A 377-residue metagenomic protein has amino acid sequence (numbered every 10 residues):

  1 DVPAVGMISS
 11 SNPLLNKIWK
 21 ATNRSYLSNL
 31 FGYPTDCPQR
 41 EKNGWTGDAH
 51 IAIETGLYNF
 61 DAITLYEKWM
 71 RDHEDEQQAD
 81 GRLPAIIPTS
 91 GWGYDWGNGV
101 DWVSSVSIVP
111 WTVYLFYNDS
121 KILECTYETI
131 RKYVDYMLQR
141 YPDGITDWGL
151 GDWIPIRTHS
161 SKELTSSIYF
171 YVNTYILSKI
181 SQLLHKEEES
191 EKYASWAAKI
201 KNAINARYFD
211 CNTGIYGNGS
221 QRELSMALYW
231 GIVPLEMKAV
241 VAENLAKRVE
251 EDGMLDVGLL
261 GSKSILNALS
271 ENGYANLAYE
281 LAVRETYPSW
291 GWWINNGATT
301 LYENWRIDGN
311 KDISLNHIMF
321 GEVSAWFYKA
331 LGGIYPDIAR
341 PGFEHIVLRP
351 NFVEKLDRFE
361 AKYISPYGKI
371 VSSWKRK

Functional and structural regions predicted by a protein language model:
D1-Q139, W148-G151: Substrate-binding groove/exosite segments of carbohydrate-active enzymes
P13-L15, Y58-R71, Q77-D80, Y114-V134 (+4 more regions): Structural helix-adjacent loops and short alpha-helical linkers that scaffold large soluble proteins
L15, W45, A62, Y66 (+12 more regions): Active-site-proximal structural scaffolding
S28-Y33, C37, D80-V106, M137-A198 (+1 more regions): The feature captures the catalytic groove of carbohydrate-active enzymes
K42, D152, S220-E223, G342-F352: A glycine-rich phosphate-binding loop feature that marks nucleotide/adenosyl-phosphate handling sites
D119, A227, I265, A278 (+1 more regions): Hydrophobic, well-ordered secondary-structure elements that form the walls of internal hydrophobic environments
S195, N276-K377: Non-catalytic C-terminal accessory modules of carbohydrate-active enzymes
E251-S289, N296: Repeat-solenoid scaffold signature
